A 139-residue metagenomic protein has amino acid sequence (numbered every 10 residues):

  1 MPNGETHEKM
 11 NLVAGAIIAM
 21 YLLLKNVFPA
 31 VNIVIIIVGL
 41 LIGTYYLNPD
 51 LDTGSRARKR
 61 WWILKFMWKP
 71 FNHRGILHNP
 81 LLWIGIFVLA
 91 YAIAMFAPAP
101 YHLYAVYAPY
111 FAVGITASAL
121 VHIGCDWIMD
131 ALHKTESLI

Functional and structural regions predicted by a protein language model:
M1-I139: N-terminal membrane-targeting hydrophobic helices
